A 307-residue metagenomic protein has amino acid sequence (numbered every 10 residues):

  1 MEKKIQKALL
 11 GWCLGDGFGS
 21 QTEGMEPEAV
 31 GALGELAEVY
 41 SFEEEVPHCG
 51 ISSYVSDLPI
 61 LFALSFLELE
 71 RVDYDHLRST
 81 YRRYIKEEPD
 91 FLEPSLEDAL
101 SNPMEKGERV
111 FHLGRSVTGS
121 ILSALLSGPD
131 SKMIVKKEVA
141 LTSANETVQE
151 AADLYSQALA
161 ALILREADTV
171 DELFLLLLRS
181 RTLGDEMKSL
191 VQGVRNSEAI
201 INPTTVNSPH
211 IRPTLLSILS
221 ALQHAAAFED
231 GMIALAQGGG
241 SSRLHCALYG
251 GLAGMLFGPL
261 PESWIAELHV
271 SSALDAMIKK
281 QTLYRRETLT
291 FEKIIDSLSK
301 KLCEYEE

Functional and structural regions predicted by a protein language model:
M1-E307: Structured, active/binding-site neighborhoods that engage oxygen-rich ligands
